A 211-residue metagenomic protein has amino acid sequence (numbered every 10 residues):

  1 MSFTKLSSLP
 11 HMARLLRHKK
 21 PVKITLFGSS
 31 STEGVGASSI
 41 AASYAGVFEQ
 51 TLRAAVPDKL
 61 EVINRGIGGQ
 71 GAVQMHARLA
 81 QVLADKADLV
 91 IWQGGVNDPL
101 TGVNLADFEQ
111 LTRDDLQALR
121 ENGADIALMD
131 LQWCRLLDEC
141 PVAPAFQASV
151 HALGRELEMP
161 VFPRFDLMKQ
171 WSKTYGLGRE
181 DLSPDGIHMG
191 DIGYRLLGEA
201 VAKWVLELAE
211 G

Functional and structural regions predicted by a protein language model:
M1-F27, T32-S38, E49-K59, A84-K86 (+7 more regions): N-terminal secretory targeting modules
M12-L16, T25-F27, E33, G46 (+3 more regions): Oxyanion-hole/transition-state-stabilizing segment in secreted/luminal serine hydrolases and related acyltransferases
V35-I40, G102-A106, L137-V142: Short, solvent-exposed loop/turn segments at secondary-structure boundaries
E61-I63, D125, E158-P160: Conserved beta-strand segments of alpha/beta enzyme cores
N64-G66, D130, P163-D166: Residue-level recognition of beta-strand->loop/alpha-helix junctions
I91-G95, T112-D115, L119-R120, D125-D130: Conserved, well-ordered alpha-helix/loop/beta-strand core segments that scaffold catalytic motifs
L105-R113, V142-Q147: Charged helix-capping and loop-helix junction motifs
C134-L167: Substrate-gating cap/lid alpha-helix
